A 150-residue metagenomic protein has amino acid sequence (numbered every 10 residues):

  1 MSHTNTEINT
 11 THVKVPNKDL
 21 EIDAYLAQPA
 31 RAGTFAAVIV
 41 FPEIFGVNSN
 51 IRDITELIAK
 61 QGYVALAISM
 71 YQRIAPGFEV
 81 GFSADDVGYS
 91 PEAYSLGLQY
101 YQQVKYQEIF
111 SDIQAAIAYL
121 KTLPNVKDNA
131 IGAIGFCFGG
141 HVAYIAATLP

Functional and structural regions predicted by a protein language model:
M1-P150: N-terminal cap/leader regions of alpha/beta-hydrolase-fold enzymes, predominantly small-molecule hydrolases
